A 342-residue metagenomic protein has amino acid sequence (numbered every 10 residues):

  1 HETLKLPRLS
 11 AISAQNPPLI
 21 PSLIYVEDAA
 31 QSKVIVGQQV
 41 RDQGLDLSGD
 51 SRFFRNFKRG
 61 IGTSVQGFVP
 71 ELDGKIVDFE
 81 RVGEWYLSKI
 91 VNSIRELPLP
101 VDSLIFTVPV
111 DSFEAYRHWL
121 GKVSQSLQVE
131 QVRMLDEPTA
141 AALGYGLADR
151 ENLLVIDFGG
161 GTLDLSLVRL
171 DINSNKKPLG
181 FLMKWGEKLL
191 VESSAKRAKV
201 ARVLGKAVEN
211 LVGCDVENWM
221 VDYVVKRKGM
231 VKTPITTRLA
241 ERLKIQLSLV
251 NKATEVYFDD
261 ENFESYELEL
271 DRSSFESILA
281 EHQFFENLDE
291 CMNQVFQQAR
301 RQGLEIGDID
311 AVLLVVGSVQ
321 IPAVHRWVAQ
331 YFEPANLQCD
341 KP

Functional and structural regions predicted by a protein language model:
H1-F57, L97-L99, F106, S112-P342: Oxyanion-binding/catalytic loops of NTP- or PPi-dependent enzymes
L47, D78-F79: Intrinsically disordered, low-complexity regions enriched in Ser/Pro/Gly/Gln/His and often acidic
N56-R59, S64-G74, E80-E84, S88-D111 (+2 more regions): Low-complexity, highly charged intrinsically disordered N-terminal segments that act as targeting/localization
